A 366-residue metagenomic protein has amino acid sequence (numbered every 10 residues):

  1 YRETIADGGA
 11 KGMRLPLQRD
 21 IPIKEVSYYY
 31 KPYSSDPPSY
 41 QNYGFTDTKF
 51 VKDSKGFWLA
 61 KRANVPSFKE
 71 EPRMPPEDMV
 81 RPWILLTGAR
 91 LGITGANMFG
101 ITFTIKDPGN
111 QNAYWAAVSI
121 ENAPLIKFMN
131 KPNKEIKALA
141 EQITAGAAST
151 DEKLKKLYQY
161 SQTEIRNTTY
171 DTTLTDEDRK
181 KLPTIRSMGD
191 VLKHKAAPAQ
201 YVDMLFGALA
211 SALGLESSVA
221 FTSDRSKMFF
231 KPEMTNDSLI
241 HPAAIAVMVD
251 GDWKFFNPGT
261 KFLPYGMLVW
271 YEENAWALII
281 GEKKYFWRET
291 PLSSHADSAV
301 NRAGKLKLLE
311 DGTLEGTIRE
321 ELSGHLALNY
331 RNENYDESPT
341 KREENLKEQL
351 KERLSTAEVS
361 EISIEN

Functional and structural regions predicted by a protein language model:
T4-K181, H295, L309-R319, S323-N334: Secretory-pathway-linked proteins and extracytosolic
R14-L17, Q142-G146, H194-K195, L205-G207 (+6 more regions): Generic recognition of flexible, low-complexity loop/linker segments
P22, N130-K134, A148-D151, K155 (+9 more regions): Conserved structured core elements
Y29, L59, S218-F221, A244-A246 (+3 more regions): Structured core elements
I143-T144, T168-D178, G189-K193, K227-P232 (+2 more regions): Active-site-adjacent structural elements in folded domains
G146-S149, T163-T168, H194, G207-S218 (+2 more regions): Secondary-structure transition/capping motifs at alpha-helix termini and the adjoining loop/turn into the next element
K180-K181, Q200-P291: Hydrophobic/aromatic-rich core segments of domains that either
K283-N366: Long hydrophobic segments that form regular secondary structure
